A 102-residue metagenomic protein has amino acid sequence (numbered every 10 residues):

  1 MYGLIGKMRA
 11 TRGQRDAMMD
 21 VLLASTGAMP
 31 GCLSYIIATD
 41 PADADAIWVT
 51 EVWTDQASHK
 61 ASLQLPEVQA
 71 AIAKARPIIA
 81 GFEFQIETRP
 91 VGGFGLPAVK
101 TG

Functional and structural regions predicted by a protein language model:
M1-I47, V52-P66, P77-G102: Short S/T/G/P-rich N-terminal loop/turn motif that feeds into the first structured element of a domain
